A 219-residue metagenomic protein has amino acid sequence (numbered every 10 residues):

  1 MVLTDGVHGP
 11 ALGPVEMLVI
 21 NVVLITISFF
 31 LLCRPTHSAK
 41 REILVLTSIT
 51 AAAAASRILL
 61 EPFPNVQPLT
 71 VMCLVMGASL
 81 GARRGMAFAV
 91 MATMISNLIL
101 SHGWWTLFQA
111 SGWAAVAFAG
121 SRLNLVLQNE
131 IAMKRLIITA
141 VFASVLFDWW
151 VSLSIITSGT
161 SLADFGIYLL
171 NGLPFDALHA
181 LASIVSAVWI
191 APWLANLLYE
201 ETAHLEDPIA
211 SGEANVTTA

Functional and structural regions predicted by a protein language model:
M1-N21, T106-A110, R122-N215: Membrane-embedded alpha-helical hairpins and interfacial helices in multi-pass inner-membrane proteins
V2-V75: Hydrophobic transmembrane alpha-helices
L3, A54-P68, V90-N124: Interfacial aromatic-anchored transmembrane helix boundaries in multi-pass membrane proteins
P35-K40, A78-F88: Membrane-helix interface "capping/anchor" motifs
I49, A87-S96, R135-A143: Central hydrophobic cores of alpha-helical transmembrane segments in multi-pass integral membrane proteins
I49-A54, V75-L80, A140-W149: Small-residue-rich segments of transmembrane alpha-helices in multi-pass membrane proteins, especially helix faces
L69-G85, A119-L123: Generic transmembrane alpha-helix motif of multi-pass integral membrane proteins
